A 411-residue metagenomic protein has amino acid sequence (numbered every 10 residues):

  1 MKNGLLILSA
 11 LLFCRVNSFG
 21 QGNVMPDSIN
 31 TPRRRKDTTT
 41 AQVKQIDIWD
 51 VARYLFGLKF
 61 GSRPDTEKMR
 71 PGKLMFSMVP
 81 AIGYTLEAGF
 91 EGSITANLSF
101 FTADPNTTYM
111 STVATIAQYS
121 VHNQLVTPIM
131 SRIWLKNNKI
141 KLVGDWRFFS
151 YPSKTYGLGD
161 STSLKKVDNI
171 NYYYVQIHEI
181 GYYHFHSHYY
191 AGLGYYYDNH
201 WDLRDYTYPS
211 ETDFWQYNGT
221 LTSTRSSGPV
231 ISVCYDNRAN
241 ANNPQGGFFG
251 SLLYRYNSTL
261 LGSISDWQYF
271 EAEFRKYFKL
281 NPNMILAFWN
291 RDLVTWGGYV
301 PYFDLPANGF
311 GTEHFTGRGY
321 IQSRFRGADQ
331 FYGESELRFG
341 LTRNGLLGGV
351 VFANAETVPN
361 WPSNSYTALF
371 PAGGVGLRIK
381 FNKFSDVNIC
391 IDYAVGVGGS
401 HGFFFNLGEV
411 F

Functional and structural regions predicted by a protein language model:
M1-S28: Bacterial Sec-dependent N-terminal signal peptides
G22-D65, D145-R147, S153-L280, V358-W361: Transmembrane beta-strand segments of outer-membrane beta-barrel domains in Gram-negative and organellar OMPs
G22-V143, G192, T220-Q245, L341-L346 (+3 more regions): Outer-membrane beta-barrel initiation region
M69-M78, G83-R225, R324, V387-C390 (+1 more regions): Gram-negative/organellar outer-membrane beta-barrel architecture
M78-P80, A96, V113-A117, L142-W146 (+9 more regions): Membrane-embedded beta-strand positions of outer-membrane beta-barrel proteins
W201-D202, Y206-G228, K279-I285, P301 (+4 more regions): Outer-membrane beta-barrel transmembrane domain signature
V230-I231, G374-I379, F384, S400-F411: Outer-membrane beta-barrel "beta-signal"
C234, N240-T342, L347: C-terminal outer-membrane beta-barrel translocator/porin domains of Gram-negative envelope proteins and their
